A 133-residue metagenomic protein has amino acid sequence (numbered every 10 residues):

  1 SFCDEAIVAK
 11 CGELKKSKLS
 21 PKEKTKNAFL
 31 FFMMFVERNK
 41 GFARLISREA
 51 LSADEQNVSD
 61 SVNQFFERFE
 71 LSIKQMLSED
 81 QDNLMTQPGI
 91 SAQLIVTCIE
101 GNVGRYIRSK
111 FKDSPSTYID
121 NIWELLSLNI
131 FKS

Functional and structural regions predicted by a protein language model:
C3, F32, V36, L126: Short amphipathic helix/loop within the catalytic HATPase_c
C3-C11, Q56-D82, G89-Q93, S127: Amphipathic alpha-helical packing segments from all-alpha helical-bundle domains
V8-G12, S47-D54, N102: A short small-residue
A9, N27, F31, L71 (+3 more regions): Generic recognition of well-ordered alpha-helical segments within structured catalytic/regulatory domains
G12-R38, A92-I95: Hydrophobic alpha-helical connector segments
K18, K22, K26, E55 (+4 more regions): Short, structured helix-loop boundary elements
M34-L71, D82, R108: Short secondary-structure transition hinges
A43-R48, S78-L125, S133: Hydrophobic/aromatic-rich alpha-helical bundle segments in the mid-to-C-terminal region
